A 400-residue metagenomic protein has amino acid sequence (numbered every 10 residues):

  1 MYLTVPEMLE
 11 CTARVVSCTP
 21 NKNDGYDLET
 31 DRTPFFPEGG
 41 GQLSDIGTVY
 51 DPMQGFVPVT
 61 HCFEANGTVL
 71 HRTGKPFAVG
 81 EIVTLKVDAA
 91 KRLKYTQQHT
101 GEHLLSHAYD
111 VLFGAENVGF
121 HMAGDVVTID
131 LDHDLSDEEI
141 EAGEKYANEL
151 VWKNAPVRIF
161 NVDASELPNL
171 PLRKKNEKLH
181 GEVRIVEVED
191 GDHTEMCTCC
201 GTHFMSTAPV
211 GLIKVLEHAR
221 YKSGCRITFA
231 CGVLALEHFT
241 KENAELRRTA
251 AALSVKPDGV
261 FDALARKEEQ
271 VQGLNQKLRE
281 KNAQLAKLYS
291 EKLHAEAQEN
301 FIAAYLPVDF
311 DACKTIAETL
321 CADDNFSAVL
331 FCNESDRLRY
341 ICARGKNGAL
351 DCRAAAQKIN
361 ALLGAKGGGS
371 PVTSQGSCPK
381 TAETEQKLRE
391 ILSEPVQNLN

Functional and structural regions predicted by a protein language model:
M1-N400: A glycine- and charged-residue-rich anion-binding loop/surface
